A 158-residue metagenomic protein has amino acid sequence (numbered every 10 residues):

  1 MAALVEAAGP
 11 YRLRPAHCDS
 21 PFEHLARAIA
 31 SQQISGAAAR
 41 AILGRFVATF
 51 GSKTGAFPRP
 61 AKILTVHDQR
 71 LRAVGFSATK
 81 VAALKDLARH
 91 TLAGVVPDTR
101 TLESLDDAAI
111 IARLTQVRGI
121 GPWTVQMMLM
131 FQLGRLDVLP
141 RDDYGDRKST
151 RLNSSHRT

Functional and structural regions predicted by a protein language model:
M1-L105: N-terminal polyanion-binding entry modules of DNA glycosylases/AP lyases and select other DNA-binding proteins
A30, D106-S149: Catalytic DNA-binding helix-loop module of base-excision-repair DNA glycosylases/AP lyases
K62-I63, V117, V125, R157: A short linear-motif detector with a strong N-terminal bias
L152-T158: Single conserved hydrophobic/aromatic residue that forms the stacking wall/gate of nucleotide- or nucleobase-binding
